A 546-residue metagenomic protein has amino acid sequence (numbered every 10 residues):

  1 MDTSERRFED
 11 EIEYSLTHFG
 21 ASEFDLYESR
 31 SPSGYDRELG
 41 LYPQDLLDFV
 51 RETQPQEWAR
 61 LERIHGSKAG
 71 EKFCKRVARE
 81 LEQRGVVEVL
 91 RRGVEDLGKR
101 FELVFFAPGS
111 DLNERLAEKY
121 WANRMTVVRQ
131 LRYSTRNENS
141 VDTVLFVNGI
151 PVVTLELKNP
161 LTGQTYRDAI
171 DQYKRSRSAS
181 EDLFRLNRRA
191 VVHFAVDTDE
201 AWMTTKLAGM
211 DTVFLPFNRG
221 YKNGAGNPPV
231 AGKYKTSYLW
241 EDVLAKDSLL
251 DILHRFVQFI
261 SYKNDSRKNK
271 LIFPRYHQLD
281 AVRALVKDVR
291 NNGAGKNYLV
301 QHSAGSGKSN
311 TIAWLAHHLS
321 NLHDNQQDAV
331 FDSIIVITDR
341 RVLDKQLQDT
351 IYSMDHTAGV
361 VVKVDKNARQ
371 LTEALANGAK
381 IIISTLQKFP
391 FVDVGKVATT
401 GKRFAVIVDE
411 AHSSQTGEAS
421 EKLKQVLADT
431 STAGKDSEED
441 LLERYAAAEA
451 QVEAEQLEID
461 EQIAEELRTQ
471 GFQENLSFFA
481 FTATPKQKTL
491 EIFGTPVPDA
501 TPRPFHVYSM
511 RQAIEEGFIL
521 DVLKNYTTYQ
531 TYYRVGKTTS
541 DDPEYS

Functional and structural regions predicted by a protein language model:
M1-S333, V342-T357, Q387, G401-R403 (+4 more regions): ATP-dependent helicase/translocase motor core
V147, L186, Q327-A329, A374-N377 (+3 more regions): Conserved catalytic network of the ASCE P-loop NTPase/AAA+ motor domain
F194-A195, I382-T385, L476-T482: Structural recognition of the conserved hydrophobic beta-strand(s) that form the central parallel beta-sheet of P-loop
V230-W240, K488-S546: Interdomain helical connector at the RecA1-RecA2 junction of SF1/SF2 helicase-like NTPases
S303-A304, A411-S413, D429-I459, R468-K488: Conserved helicase ATPase motor motifs in RecA-like P-loop NTPase domains
S333, G378-I381, K402-A405, E474-F479: Loop/turn-to-beta-strand initiation segments
Y352-V394: Inter-Walker segment of RecA-like/P-loop motor cores
A379-E410, S414-A428, A446, E453-R468: Conserved RecA-like ASCE ATPase "motif II neighborhood" in helicase/translocase motors
